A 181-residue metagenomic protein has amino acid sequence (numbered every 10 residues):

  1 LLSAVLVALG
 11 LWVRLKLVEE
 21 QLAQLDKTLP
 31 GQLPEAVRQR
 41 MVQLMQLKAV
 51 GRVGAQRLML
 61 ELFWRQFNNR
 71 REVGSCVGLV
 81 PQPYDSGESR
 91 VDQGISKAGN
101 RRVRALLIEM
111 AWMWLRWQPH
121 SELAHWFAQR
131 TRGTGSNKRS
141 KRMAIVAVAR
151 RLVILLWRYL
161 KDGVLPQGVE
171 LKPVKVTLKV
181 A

Functional and structural regions predicted by a protein language model:
L1-A181: A detector of single, family-specific signature residues that are central to catalytic or substrate-handling motifs
